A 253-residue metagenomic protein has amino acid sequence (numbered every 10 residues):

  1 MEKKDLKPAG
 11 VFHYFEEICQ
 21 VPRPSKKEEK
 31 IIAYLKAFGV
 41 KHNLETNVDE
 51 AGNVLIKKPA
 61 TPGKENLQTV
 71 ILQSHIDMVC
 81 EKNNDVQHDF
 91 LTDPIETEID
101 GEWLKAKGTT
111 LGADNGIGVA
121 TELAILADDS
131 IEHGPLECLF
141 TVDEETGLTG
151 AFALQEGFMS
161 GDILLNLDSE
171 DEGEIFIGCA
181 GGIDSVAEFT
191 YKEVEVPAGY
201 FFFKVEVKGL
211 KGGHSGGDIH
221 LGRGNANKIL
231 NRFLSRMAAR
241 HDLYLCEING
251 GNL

Functional and structural regions predicted by a protein language model:
E2-E102: Acidic/His- and Gly-rich active-site-bordering loop/insert found across diverse amide/peptide-bond hydrolases
I18-V21, H42, D128-E132, F233-R240: Change "in soluble alpha/beta enzymes" to "in soluble alpha/beta proteins
P22, P94, E102-K105, T109 (+2 more regions): Midchain, well-structured core segments that form catalytic/ion-binding scaffolds
I32, N115-V119, N227: Short alpha-helical patches at coil-to-helix transitions and adjacent helical residues in well-structured domains
L35, G39, V119-L126, L154 (+1 more regions): Buried hydrophobic packing segments
E50, F140-V142, E247-N249: A general secondary-structure junction signal
K64-P135, F140-T146, A151-Q155, G161-D162 (+1 more regions): Active-site metal-coordination/substrate-binding segment of hydrolases, especially metallo-dependent peptidases
